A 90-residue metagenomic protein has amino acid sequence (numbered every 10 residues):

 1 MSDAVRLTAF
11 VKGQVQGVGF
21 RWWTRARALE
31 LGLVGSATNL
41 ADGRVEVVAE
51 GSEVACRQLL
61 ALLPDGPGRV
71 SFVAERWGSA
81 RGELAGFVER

Functional and structural regions predicted by a protein language model:
M1-R90: Intrinsically disordered, low-complexity, mixed-charge
